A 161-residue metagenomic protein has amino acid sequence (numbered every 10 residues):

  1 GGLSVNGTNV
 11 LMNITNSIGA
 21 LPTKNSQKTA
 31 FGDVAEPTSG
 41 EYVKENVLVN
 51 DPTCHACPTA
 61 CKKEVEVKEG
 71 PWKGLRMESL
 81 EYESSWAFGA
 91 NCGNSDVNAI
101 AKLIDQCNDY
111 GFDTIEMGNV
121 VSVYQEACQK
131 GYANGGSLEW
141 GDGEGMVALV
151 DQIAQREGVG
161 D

Functional and structural regions predicted by a protein language model:
G1-D161: Intrinsically disordered, low-complexity segments enriched in small residues
